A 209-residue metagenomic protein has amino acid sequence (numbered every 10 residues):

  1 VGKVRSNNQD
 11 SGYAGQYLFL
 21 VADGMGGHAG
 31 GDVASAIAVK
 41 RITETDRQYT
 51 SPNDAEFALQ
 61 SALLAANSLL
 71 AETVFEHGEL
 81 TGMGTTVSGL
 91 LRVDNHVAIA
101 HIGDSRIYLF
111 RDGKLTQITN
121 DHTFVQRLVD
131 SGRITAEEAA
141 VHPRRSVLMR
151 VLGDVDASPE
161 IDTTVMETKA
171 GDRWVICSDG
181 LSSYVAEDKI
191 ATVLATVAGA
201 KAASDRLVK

Functional and structural regions predicted by a protein language model:
V1-K209: PP2C/PPM-type serine/threonine phosphatase catalytic domain
